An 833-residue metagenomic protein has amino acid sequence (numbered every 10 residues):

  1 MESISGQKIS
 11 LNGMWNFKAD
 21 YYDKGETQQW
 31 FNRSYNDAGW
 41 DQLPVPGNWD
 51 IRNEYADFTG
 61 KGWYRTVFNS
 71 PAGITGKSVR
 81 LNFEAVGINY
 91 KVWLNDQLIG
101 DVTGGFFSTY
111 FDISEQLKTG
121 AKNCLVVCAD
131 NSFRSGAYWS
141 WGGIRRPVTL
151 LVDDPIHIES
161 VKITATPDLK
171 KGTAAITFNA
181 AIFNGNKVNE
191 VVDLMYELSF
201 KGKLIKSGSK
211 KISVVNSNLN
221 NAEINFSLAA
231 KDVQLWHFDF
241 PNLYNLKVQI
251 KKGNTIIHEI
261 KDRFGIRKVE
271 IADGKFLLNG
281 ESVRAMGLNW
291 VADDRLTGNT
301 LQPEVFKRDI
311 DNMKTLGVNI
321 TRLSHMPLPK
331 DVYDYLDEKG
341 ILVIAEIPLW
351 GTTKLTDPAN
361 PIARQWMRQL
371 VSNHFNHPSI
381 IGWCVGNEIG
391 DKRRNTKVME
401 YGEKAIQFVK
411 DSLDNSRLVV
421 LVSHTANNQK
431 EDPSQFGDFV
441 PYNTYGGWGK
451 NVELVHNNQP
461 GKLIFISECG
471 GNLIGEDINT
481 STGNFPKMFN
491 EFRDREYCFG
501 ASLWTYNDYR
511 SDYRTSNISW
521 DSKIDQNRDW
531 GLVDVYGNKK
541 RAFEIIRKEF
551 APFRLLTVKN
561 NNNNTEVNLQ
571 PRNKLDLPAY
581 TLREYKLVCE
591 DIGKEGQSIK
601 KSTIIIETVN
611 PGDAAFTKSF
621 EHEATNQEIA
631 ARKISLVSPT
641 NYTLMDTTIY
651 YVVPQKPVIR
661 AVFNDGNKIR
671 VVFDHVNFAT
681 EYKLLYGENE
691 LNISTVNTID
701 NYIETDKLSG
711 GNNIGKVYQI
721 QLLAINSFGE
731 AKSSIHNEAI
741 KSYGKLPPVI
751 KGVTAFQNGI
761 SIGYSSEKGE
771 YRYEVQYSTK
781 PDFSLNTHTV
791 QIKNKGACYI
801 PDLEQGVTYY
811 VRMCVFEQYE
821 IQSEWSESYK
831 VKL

Functional and structural regions predicted by a protein language model:
M1-I51, C124-D130, K201-K203: Accessory carbohydrate-binding/adhesion or oligomerization-edge regions at the termini of glycan-active proteins
N16-Y22, Y55, T59-S160, G185-N186 (+1 more regions): Accessory beta-strand-rich segments of carbohydrate-active enzymes
E26-N32, Q42-V45, D50-R52, Q97 (+7 more regions): Extended substrate-binding grooves/exosites of carbohydrate-active enzymes
L125, L246, R632-I634, I720 (+1 more regions): Hydrophobic beta-strand segments within extracellular beta-sandwich modules
V652-F678, I714, G729-K768, Q805 (+1 more regions): Pro/Thr/Ser/Gly-rich low-complexity, intrinsically disordered linker/stalk tracts
F678-T695, K768-T789: Extracellular low-complexity, O-glycosylation-prone stalks/linkers
S709-A731, L803-Y819: Beta-strand-rich modules
